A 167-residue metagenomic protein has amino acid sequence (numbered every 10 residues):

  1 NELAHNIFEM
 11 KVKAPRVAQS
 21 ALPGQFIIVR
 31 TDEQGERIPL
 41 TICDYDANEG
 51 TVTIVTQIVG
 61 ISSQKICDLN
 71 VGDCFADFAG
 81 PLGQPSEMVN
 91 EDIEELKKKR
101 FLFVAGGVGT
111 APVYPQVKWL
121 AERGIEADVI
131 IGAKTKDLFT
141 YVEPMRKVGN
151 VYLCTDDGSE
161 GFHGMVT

Functional and structural regions predicted by a protein language model:
N1-D73: Ferredoxin-reductase
Q64-T167: FNR/FR-type flavoprotein reductase catalytic core
